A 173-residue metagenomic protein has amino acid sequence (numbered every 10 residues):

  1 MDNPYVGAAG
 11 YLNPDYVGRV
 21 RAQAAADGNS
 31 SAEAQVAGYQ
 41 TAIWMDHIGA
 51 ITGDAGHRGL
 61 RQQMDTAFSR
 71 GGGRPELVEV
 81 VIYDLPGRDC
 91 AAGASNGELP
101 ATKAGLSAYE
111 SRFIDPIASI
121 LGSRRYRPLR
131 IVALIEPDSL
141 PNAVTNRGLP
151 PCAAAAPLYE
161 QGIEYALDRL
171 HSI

Functional and structural regions predicted by a protein language model:
D2-I120: N-terminal carbohydrate-binding/catalytic regions of secreted carbohydrate-active enzymes
P75-A143, G148-Y165, R169, I173: Mobile, glycine-rich extracellular loop/lid and propeptide segments that shape or gate substrate/ligand access
